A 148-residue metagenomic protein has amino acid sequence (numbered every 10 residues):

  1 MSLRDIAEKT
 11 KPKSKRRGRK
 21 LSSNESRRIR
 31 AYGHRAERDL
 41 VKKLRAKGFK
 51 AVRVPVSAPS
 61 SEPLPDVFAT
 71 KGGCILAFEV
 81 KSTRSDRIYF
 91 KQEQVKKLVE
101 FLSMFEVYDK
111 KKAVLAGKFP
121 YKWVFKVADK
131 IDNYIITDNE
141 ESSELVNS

Functional and structural regions predicted by a protein language model:
M1-V56: Acidic-basic catalytic patches of nuclease active cores, encompassing PD-(D/E)XK and other metal-cofactor nuclease
S2-E8, R27-Y32, V107, K111-S148: Domain-level recognition of nuclease-like catalytic cores that cleave nucleotide substrates
L44, V67-R84: Conserved catalytic cores of phosphodiester-cleaving nucleases, focusing on short active-site segments
S57-S61, T83-R84: Short active-site-proximal "capping" loops at secondary-structure junctions
S60-P63, Y121-K122: Short acidic/glycine-enriched loop/turn segments that link adjacent beta-strands
E62-L64, G73-A77, Y108-K110: Short connector loops at helix/strand junctions that flank enzyme active sites, especially segments positioning acidic
D66-A69, F125-V127: A short beta-strand motif that forms the metal-chelation/ATP-contact edge of phosphoryl-transfer active sites
T83-L115: Short, charged, amphipathic alpha-helix that recurs within catalytic cores of restriction-modification and other
